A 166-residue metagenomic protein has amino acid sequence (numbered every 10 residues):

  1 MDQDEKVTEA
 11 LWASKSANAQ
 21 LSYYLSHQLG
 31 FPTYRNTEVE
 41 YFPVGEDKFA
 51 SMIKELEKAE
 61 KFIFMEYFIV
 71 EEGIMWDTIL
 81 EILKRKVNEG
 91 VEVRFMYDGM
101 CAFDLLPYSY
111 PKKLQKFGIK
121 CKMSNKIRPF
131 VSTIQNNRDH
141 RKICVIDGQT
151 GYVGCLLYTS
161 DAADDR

Functional and structural regions predicted by a protein language model:
M1-S160: N-terminal localization/anchoring segments of enzymes in phospholipid and broader phosphate metabolism
D161-R166: A short, hydrophobic C-terminal helix/tail in secreted or cell-surface proteins
